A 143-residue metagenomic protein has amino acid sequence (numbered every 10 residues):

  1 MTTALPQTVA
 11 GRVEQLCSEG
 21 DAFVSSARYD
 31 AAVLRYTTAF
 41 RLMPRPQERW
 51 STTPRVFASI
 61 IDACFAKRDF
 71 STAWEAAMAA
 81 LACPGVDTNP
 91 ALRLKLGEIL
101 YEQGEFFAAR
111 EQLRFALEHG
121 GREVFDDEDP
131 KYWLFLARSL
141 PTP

Functional and structural regions predicted by a protein language model:
T2-P6, M43-W50, L81-V86, E123: Flexible helix-coil transition and linker loops at the boundaries of alpha-helical arrays
G11, E48-T52, T72, T88 (+1 more regions): Structural signature of alpha-solenoid helical repeat junctions
Y29-D30, F70, F106: TPR-repeat structural position
Y36, F40, W74, Y101-V124: TPR/TPR-like (Sel1-like) alpha-helical repeat modules
